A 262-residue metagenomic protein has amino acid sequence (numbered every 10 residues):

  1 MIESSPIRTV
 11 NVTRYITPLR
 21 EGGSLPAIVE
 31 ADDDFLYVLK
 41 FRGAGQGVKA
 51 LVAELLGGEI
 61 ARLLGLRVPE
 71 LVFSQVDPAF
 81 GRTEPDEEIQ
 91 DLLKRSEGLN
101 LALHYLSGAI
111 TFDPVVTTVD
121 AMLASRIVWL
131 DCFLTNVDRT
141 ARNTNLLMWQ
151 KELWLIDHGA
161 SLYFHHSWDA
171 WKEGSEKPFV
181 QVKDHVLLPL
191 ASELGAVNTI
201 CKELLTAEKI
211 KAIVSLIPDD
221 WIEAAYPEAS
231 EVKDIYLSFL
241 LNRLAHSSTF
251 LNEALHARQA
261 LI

Functional and structural regions predicted by a protein language model:
M1-I262: Phosphate/dinucleotide-binding and metal-coordinating scaffold of catalytic cores in nucleotide-dependent enzymes
